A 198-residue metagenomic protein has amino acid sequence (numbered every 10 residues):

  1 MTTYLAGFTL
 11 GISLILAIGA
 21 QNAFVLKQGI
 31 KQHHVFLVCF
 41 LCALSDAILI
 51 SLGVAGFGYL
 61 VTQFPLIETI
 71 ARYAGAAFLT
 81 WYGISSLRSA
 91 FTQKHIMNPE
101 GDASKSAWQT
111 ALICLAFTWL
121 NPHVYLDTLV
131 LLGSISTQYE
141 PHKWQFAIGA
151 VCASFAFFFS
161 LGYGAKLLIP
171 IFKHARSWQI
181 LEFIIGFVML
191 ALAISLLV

Functional and structural regions predicted by a protein language model:
T2, I194-V198: Juxtamembrane boundary at the C-terminal end of a transmembrane helix
T2-T69, L129-K143: Juxtamembrane transmembrane-helix termini in multi-pass membrane transport proteins
H33-A103, T110, G164-L167, F187: Membrane helix-loop-helix hairpins that form the core translocation module of multi-pass transporters
S51-L52, L131, F155-I171: Transmembrane alpha-helical segments of integral membrane proteins
A107-T128: Selected transmembrane alpha-helices and immediately adjacent juxtamembrane segments of polytopic inner-membrane
Y139-A156: Short alpha-helical packing/oligomerization segments
Y163-F187: Interfacial loop-to-transmembrane junctions
